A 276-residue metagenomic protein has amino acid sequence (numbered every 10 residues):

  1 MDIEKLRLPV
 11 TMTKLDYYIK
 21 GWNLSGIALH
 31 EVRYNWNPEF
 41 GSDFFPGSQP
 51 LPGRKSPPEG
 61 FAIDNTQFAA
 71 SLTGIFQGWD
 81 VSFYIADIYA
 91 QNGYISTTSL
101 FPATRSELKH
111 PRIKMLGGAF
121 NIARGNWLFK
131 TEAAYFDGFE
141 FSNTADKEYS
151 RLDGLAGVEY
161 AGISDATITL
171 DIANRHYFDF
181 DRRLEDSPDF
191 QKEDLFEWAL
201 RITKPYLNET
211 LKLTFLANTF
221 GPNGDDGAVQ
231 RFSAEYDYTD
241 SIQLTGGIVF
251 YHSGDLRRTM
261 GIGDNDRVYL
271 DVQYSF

Functional and structural regions predicted by a protein language model:
I3-K5, G60-D64, S106-R112, T144-L152 (+3 more regions): Replace "Gram-negative outer membrane beta-barrel proteins" with "bacterial and organellar outer membrane beta-barrel
M12-K14, Q67-S71, M115-A119, D153-G157 (+3 more regions): Membrane-embedded beta-strand positions in outer-membrane beta-barrel channels/transporters
D16-I19, T73-F76, I122-R124, Y160-G162 (+4 more regions): Residue-level signature of outer-membrane beta-barrel architecture
G21-L24, G78-V81, N126-K130, S164-T169 (+2 more regions): Repeated loop/turn-to-beta-strand initiation elements of outer-membrane beta-barrel proteins
G26-H30, F83-D87, T131-Y135, L170-N174 (+3 more regions): Transmembrane beta-barrel strands of outer-membrane/channel proteins
N37-D43, Y94-F101, F141-E148, D179-S187 (+3 more regions): Outer-membrane beta-barrel translocator domains and adjoining extracellular loop/strand segments of Gram-negative
R112-D186: Long, well-ordered mid-to-C-terminal structural blocks that present hydrophobic/aromatic surfaces
G263-F276: Outer-membrane beta-barrel "beta-signal"
